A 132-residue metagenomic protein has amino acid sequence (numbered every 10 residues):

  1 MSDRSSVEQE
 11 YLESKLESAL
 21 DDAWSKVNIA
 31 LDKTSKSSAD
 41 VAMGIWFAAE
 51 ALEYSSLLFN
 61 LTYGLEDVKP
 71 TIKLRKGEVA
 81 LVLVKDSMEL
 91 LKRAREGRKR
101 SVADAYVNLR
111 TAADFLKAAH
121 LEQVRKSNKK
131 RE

Functional and structural regions predicted by a protein language model:
M1-E132: Long, charged/polar, soluble alpha-helical segments
